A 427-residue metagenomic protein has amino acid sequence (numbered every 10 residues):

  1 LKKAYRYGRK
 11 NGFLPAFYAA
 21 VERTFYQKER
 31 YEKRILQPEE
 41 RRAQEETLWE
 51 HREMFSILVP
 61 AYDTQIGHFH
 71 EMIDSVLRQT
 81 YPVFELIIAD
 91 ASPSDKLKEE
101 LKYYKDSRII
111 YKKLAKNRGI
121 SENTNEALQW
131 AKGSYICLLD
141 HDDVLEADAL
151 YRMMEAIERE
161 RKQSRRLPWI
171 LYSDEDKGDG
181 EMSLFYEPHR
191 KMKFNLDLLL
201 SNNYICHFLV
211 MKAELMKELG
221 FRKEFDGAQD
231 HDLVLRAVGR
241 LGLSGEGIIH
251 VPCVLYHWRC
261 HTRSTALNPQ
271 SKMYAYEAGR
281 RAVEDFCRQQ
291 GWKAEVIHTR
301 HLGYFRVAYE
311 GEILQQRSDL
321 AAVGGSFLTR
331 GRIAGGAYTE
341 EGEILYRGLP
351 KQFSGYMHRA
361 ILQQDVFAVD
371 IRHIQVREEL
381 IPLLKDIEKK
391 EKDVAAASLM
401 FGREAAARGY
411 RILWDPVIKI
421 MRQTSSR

Functional and structural regions predicted by a protein language model:
G8-S75, H298-Q316: N-proximal low-complexity "stem/linker" segments adjacent to membrane-targeting elements
I73-V83: Short, acidic, metal-binding catalytic loop of nucleotide-sugar glycosyltransferases
D90-K98, K116, E312-Q315: A conserved acidic beta->alpha catalytic loop
L114-A131: Glycine-rich, basic loop-to-helix element that forms the pyrophosphate-binding segment of sugar-nucleotide handling
Q129, F185-V210, D226, G342-E379: A recurrent flexible, glycine/aromatic-enriched loop bordering the glycosyltransferase active site that acts as
I136: Short aromatic/hydrophobic "clamp" motif used to bind/position activated sugar donors
D148-F185, L314-E343: Conserved donor NDP-sugar-binding/catalytic core segment of glycosyltransferases
N195-R281, D370-I371, V376, P382-K392: Conserved nucleotide-sugar donor-binding catalytic segment
